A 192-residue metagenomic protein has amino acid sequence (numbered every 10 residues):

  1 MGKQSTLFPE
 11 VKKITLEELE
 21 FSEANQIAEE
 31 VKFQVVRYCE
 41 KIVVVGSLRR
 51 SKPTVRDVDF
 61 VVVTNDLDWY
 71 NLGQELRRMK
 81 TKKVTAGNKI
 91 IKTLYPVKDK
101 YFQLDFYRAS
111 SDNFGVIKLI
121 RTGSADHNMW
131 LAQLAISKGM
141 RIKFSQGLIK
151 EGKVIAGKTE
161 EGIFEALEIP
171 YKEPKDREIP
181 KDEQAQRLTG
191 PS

Functional and structural regions predicted by a protein language model:
K3-E23, D68-S192: Acidic, metal-coordinating catalytic segment for phosphate/diphosphate chemistry, firing primarily on the Nudix
E29-V58, V62-L67: Active-site nucleotide-donor binding segment shared across nucleotidyl transfer reactions
